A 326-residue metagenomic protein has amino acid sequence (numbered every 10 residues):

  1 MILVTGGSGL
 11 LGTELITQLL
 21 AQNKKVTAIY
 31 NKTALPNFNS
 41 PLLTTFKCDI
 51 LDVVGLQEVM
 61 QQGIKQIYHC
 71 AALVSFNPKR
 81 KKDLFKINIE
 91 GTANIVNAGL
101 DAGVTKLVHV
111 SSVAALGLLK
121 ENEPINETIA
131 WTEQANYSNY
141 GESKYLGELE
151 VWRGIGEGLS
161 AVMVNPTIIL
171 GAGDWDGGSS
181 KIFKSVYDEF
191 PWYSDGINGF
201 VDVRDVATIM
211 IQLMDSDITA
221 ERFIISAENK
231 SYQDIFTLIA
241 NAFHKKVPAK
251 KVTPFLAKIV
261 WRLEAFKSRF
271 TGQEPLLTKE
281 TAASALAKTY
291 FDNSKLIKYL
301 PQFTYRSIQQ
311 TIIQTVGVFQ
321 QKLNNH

Functional and structural regions predicted by a protein language model:
I2-Q22: N-terminal Rossmann NAD(P)H-binding glycine-rich loop of SDR-like oxidoreductase domains
T44-E90, N94, A98: NAD(P)H-binding glycine-rich loop region in Rossmannoid oxidoreductase-like domains and their noncatalytic homologs
F76, V113-E123, I169-W175: Conserved catalytic-site region of short-chain dehydrogenase/reductase
F85-I89, N126-I129, N136-E148, I168 (+1 more regions): Short-chain dehydrogenase/reductase
E90-N139: Conserved Rossmann-fold NAD(P)-dependent oxidoreductase catalytic core, especially the SDR/UDP-sugar
S111, E148-A172: Conserved beta-loop-beta element that borders a ligand/cofactor-binding pocket
L146, G177-G178, S194-M214, A220-E221: Substrate-positioning beta->alpha
I209-L276, K298, S307-I308, I313-H326: Mid/C-terminal beta-alpha module of Rossmann-like enzyme folds, strongest in SDR-family dehydrogenases/epimerases
